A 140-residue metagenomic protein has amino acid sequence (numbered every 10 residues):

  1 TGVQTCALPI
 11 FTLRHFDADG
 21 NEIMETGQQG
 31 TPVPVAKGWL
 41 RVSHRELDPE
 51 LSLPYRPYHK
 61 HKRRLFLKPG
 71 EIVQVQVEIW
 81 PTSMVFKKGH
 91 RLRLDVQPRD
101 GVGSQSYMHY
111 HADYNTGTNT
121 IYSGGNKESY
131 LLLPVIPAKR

Functional and structural regions predicted by a protein language model:
T1-C6: Single conserved hydrophobic/aromatic residue that forms the stacking wall/gate of nucleotide- or nucleobase-binding
A7-R140: Glycine/threonine-rich phosphate-binding loop and adjacent beta-strand/alpha-helix elements that clamp
